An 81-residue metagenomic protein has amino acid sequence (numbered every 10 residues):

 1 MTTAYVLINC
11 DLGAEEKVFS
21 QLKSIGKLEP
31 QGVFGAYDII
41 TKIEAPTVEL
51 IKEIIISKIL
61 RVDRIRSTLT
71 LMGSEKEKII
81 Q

Functional and structural regions predicted by a protein language model:
M1-Q81: A compositional/biophysical signature of low hydrophobicity enriched in polar/charged and small residues
